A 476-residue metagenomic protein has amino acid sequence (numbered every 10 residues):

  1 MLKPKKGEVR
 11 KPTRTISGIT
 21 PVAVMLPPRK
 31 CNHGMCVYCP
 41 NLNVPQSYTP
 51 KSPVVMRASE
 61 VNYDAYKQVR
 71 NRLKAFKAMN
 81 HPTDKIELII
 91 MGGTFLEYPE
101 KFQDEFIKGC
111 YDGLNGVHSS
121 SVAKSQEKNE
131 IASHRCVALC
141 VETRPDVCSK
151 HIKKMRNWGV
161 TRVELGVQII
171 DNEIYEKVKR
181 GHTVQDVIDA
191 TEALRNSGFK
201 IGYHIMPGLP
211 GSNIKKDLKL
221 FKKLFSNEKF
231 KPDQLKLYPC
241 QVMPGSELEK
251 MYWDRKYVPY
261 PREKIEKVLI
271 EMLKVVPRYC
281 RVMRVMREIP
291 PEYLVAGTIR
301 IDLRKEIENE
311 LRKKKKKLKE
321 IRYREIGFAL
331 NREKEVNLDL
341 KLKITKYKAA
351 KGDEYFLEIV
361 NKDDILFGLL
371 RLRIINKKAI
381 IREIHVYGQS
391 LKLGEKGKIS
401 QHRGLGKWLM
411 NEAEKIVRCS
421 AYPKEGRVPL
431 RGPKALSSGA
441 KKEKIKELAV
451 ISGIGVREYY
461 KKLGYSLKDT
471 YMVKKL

Functional and structural regions predicted by a protein language model:
M1-M35, N43-R70, K74-F76, H81-T83 (+1 more regions): N-terminal [4Fe-4S]-dependent radical SAM core
K51-K67, L88, G92-H118, V122-G202 (+3 more regions): Conserved non-cysteine loop/helix-boundary elements of the Radical SAM core domain that shape
P239-C280, R287-A329, L393-K396, S400: Radical SAM enzyme [4Fe-4S]-AdoMet core and its adjacent flexible, acidic and glycine-rich loops/tails across
E325-I359: Surface beta-strand/loop "capping" patches
T345-G388: A conserved beta-strand-loop-helix scaffold within acyl/acetyltransferase catalytic domains
G397-I416: Conserved acetyl-CoA-binding loop-helix of GNAT-fold acetyltransferases
I416-S420, E425, K442-S452: Conserved GNAT acetyl-CoA-binding A-motif
S452-K474: Conserved active-site alpha-helix within GNAT-family acetyltransferase domains
